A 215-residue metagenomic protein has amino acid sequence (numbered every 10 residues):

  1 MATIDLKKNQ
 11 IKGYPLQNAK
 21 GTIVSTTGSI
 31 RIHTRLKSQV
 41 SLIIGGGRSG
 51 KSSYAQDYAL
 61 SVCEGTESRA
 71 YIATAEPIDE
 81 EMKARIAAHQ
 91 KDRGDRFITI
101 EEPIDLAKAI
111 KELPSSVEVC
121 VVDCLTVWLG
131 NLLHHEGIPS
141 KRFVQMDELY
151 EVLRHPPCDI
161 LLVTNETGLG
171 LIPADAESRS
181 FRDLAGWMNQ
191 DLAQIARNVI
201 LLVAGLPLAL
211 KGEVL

Functional and structural regions predicted by a protein language model:
A2-I30: Long, low-complexity intrinsically disordered regions enriched in small/polar and proline/glycine residues
I32-S38: Phosphate-binding P-loop
S41-E112: Conserved P-loop
A55, H89, V121, N165 (+1 more regions): Residue-level signal for inorganic ion chemistry
R69, C120, N198-L201: Short, well-ordered beta-strand core segments
D95-V144: Helix-adjacent hinge/juxtasegments
I104, L129-L215: Replace "adjacent to P-loop NTPase cores in ATP/GTP-dependent enzymes" with "adjacent to NTP-binding cores
